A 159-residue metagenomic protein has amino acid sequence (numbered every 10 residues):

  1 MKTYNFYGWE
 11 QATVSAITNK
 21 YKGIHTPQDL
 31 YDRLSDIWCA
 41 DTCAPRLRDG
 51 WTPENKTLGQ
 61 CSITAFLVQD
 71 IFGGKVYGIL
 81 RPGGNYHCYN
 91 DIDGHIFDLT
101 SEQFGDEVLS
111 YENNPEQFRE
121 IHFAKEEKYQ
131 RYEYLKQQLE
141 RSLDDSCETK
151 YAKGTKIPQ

Functional and structural regions predicted by a protein language model:
M1-Q159: A structural boundary/capping signal
